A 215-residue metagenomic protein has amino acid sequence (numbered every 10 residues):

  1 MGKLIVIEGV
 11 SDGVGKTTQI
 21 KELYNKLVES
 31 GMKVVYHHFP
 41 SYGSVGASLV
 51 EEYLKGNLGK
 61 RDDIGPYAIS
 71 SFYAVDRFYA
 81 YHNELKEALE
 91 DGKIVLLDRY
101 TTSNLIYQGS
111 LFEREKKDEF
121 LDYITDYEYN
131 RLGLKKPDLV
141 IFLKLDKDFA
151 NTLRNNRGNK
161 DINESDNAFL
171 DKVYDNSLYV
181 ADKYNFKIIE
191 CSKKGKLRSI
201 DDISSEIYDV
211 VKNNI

Functional and structural regions predicted by a protein language model:
M1-N25: Walker A (P-loop) phosphate-binding motif
G2-V6, I94-L96, F186: Residue-level preference for the first positions of well-ordered beta-strands
L4, Y36, V140-F142, F186-I188: Conserved beta-strand scaffold positions in the cores of enzyme catalytic domains, especially in NTP/NDP-utilizing
E8-G9, L143, C191: Catalytic metal- and UDP-sugar-binding loop of GT-A-like glycosyltransferases, i.e., residues flanking the conserved
Y24, D148-I215: NTP-dependent small-molecule kinase module
V28, L89-E90, D182: Anion (oxyanion) recognition and catalysis
M32-D126, R131-L132: ATP-dependent small-molecule kinase phosphotransfer cores that center on conserved nucleotide phosphate-binding segments
T102-D175: A glycine- and Lys/Arg-enriched "phosphate-lid" helix/loop adjacent to the NTP-binding pocket of small-molecule kinases
